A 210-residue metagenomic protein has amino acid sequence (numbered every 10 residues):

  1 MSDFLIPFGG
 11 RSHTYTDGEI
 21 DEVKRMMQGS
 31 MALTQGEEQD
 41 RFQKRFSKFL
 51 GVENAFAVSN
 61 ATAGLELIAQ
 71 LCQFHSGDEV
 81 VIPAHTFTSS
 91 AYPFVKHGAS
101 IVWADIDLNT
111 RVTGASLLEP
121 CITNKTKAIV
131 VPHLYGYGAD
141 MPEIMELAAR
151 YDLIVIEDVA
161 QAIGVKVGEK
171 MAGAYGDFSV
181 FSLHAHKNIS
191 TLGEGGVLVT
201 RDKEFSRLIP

Functional and structural regions predicted by a protein language model:
M1-L71, H75, K96-H97, V131 (+1 more regions): Conserved PLP-binding active-site segment in aminotransferase class I/II-type PLP enzymes
Q35-Q39, A61-L65, F87, R111 (+2 more regions): Conserved donor sugar-nucleotide recognition element shared by glycan-biosynthetic enzymes
Q39-Q43, M141, P210: Short C-terminal alpha-helical element
F46, G64, V80-P83, F94 (+2 more regions): Hydrophobic alpha-helical segments that mediate membrane insertion or helix-helix packing
N54, S76-E79, K125, R207-L208: Short acidic capping loops at alpha-helix termini that bridge into adjacent secondary structure
F56, V81, V102, V155-I156 (+1 more regions): Structural detector of well-ordered beta-strand residues that form the stable sheet scaffold of enzyme domains
I68-C121: Conserved PLP-anchoring active-site segment centered on the Schiff-base-forming lysine
N109-T191, V197-R207: Active-site phosphate-binding strand-loop segment of PLP-dependent enzymes
